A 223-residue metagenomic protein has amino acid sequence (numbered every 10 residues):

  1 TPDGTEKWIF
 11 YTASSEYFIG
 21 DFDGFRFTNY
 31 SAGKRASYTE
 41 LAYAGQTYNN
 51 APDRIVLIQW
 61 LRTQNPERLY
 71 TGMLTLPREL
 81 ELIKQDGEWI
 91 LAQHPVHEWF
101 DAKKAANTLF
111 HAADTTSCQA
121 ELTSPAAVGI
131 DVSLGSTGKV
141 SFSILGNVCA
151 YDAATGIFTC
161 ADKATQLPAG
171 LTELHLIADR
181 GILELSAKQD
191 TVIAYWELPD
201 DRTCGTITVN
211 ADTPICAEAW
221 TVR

Functional and structural regions predicted by a protein language model:
T1-A13, R54-N65: Hydrophobic core segments of beta-strands in well-ordered, beta-rich domains
S14-F18, G181: Loop/turn residues immediately N-terminal
F22-F25: Short loop/turn segments that connect beta-strands within beta-propeller blades
F27-R223: Beta-rich accessory regions
